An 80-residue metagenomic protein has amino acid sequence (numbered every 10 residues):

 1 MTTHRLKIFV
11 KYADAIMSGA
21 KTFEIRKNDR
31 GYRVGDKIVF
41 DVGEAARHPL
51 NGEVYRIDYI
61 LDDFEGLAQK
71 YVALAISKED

Functional and structural regions predicted by a protein language model:
T2-D80: Catalytic phosphate/metal-binding cores of nucleic-acid and nucleotide-processing enzymes, i.e., regions that mediate
